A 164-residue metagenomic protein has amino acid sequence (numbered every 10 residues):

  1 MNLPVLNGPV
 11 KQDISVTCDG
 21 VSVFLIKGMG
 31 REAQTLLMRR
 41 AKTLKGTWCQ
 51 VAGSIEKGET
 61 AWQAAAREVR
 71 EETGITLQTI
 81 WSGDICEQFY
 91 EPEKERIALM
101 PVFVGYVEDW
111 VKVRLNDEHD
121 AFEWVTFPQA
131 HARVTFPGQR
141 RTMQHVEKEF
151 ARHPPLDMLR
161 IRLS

Functional and structural regions predicted by a protein language model:
M1-G30: Acidic, metal-coordinating catalytic segment for phosphate/diphosphate chemistry, firing primarily on the Nudix
D19-V21, A33, M100-P101, D120: Change "...and in nucleic-acid phosphodiester-cleaving endonucleases..." to "...and in nucleic-acid processing enzymes
G28-Q34, E93-E95: Short, solvent-exposed loop/turn segments that connect beta-strands within catalytic domains and beta-strand-rich
R31-E71, I75: Conserved Nudix-box catalytic region and its N-terminal flanking loop in Nudix hydrolases and closely related
L44-G46, L115-S164: Nudix hydrolase/Nudix homology domain
C49, I97, W124: Short aromatic/basic micro-patch
G74-V111: Active-site segment of metal-dependent pyrophosphate-handling enzymes, primarily the Nudix hydrolase catalytic core
